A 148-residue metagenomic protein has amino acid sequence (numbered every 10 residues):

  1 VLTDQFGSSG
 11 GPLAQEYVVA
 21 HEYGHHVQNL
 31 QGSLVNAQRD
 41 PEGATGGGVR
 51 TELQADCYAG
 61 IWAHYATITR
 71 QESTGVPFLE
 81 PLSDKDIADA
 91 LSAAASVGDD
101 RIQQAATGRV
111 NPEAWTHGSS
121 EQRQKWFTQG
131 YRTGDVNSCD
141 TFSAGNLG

Functional and structural regions predicted by a protein language model:
V1, G32-V35, H64-Q71: Short regulatory "switch" loops immediately downstream of catalytic or recognition motifs within protein catalytic
V1-Y17, T45-V49: Short pre-active-site segment immediately N-terminal to the catalytic Zn-binding motif
Y17-L30, E52, D56, G60: Active-site recognition of the HExxH zinc-binding catalytic motif
N29-E52: Post-HEXXH active-site segment of zinc metalloproteases
A37-G43, G75, G108-V110: Short linear capping/connector segments at secondary-structure termini
R50, Q54-D100: Short helix/loop segments within enzyme catalytic domains that coordinate or immediately flank catalytic cofactors
G98-G148: Pan-zinc metallopeptidase signature
